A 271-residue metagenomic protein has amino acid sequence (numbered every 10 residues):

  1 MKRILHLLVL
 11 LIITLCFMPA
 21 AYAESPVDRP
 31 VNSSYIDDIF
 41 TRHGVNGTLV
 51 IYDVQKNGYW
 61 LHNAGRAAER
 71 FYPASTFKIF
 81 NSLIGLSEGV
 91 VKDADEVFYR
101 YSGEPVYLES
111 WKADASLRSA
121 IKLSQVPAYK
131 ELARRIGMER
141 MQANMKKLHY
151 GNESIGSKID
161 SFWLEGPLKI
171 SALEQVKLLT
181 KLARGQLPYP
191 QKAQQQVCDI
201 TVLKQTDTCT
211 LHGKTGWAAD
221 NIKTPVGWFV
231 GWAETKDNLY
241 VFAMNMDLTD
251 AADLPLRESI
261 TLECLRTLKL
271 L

Functional and structural regions predicted by a protein language model:
M1-L8: Bacterial N-terminal signal peptides that target proteins for export
L8-C16: Bacterial N-terminal signal peptides
L10-L11, A21, K78: Cleavable N-terminal signal peptides
A21-I39, H43, R70, R134-G137 (+2 more regions): Structured C-terminal helix/loop/strand segments within mature extracytoplasmic catalytic/sensor domains
R70-D95, A120, F242: Active-site SXXK
S87-S102, Y189-Q194: Short, well-structured active-site flanking segments
E96-A113, S119-K122, I136-G137, F162: Acidic helix-start/capping segments at beta-turn-to-alpha-helix junctions
E109, L117, Y129-L179, R184: Mid-domain, small-residue-enriched loop/turn segments at the edges of structured enzyme/sensor domains
